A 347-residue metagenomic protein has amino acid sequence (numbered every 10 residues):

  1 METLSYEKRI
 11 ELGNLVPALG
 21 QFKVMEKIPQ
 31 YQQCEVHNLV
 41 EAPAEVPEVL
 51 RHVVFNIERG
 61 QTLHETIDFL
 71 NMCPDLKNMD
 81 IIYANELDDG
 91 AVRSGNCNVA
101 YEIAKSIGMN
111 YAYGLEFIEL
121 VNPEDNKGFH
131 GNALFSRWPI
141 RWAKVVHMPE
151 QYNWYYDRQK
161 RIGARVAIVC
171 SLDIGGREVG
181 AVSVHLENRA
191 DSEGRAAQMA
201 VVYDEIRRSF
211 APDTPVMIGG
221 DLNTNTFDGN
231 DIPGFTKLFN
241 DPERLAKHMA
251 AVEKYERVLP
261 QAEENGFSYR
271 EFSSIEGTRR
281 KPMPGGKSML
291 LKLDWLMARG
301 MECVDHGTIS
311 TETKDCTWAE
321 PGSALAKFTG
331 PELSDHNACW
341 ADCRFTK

Functional and structural regions predicted by a protein language model:
M1-N38, R207-M217, T224-K347: Metal-dependent phosphoester-hydrolase catalytic domains
E2-A44, L87-E178: Structured beta-strand-rich core segments of catalytic domains in phosphoester-bond hydrolases
P43, V49-D68, D88-V92, W154-R161 (+1 more regions): Acidic/histidine-rich helix-loop elements that form or flank divalent-metal/phosphate-binding sites at the catalytic
P47, K127, K160-A164, K287-M289 (+1 more regions): A generic structural micro-feature
L50-I57, L70-N96, F135, C170 (+5 more regions): Active-site beta-strand/loop signature of hydrolases that rely on acidic residues for catalysis
E58, D88, F117-I118, H185-E187 (+4 more regions): Catalytic metal-binding/acid-base residues of hydrolase active sites
Q61-L63, G90-R93, L120-E124, G128-G131 (+7 more regions): Short catalytic/ligand-binding loop motif for oxyanion handling, primarily in non-cytosolic enzymes, centered on
T62, T66, V99, I103 (+4 more regions): Stable alpha-helical elements in mature extracytoplasmic
